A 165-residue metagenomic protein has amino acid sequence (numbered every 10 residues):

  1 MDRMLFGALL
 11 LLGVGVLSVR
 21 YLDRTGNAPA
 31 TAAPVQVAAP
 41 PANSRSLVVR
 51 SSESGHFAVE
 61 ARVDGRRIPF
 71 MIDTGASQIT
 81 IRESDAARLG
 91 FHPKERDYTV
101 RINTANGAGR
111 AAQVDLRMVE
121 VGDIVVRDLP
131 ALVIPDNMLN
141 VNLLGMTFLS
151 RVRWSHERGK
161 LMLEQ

Functional and structural regions predicted by a protein language model:
M1-P69, T74-Q165: Pepsin/retropepsin-fold aspartyl endopeptidases
